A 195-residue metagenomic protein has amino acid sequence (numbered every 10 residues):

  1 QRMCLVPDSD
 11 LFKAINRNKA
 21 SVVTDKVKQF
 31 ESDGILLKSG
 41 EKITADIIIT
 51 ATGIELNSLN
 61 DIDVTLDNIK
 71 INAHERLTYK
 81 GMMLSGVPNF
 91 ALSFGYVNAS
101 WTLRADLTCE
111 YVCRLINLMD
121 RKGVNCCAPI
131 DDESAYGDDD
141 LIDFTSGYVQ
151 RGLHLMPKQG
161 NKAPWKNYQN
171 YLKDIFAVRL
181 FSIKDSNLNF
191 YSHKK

Functional and structural regions predicted by a protein language model:
Q1-N117, D185-K195: Flavin (primarily FAD) cofactor-binding/catalytic cores of flavoenzymes
T78, N89-K195: C-terminal, flexible cofactor-proximal segment of oxidoreductases
